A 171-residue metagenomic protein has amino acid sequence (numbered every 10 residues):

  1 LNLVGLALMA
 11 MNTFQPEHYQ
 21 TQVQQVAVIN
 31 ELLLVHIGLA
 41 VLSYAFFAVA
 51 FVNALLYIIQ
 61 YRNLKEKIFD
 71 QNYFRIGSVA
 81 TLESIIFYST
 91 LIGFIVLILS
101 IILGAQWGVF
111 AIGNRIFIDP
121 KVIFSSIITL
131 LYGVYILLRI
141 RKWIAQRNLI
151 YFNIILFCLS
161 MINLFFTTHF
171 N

Functional and structural regions predicted by a protein language model:
L1-H18, L39-I59, T81-W107, P120-N171: Hydrophobic cores of alpha-helical transmembrane segments in multi-pass integral membrane proteins
Y19-Q25: Membrane-interfacial helix-loop-helix modules of multi-pass inner-membrane proteins that assemble, modify, or transport
Q25-H36, I112-I123, L149: Non-cytosolic membrane-interface motifs at loop->transmembrane helix junctions
V26-V28, L64, Y88, I92: Cytoplasmic juxtamembrane interface segments
V28, G77, I102: Residue-level signal for pocket-adjacent positions within structured domains
I59-I68, A111-I112: Membrane-interfacial segments
L64-A80: Juxtamembrane inter-helical linkers in multi-pass membrane proteins
